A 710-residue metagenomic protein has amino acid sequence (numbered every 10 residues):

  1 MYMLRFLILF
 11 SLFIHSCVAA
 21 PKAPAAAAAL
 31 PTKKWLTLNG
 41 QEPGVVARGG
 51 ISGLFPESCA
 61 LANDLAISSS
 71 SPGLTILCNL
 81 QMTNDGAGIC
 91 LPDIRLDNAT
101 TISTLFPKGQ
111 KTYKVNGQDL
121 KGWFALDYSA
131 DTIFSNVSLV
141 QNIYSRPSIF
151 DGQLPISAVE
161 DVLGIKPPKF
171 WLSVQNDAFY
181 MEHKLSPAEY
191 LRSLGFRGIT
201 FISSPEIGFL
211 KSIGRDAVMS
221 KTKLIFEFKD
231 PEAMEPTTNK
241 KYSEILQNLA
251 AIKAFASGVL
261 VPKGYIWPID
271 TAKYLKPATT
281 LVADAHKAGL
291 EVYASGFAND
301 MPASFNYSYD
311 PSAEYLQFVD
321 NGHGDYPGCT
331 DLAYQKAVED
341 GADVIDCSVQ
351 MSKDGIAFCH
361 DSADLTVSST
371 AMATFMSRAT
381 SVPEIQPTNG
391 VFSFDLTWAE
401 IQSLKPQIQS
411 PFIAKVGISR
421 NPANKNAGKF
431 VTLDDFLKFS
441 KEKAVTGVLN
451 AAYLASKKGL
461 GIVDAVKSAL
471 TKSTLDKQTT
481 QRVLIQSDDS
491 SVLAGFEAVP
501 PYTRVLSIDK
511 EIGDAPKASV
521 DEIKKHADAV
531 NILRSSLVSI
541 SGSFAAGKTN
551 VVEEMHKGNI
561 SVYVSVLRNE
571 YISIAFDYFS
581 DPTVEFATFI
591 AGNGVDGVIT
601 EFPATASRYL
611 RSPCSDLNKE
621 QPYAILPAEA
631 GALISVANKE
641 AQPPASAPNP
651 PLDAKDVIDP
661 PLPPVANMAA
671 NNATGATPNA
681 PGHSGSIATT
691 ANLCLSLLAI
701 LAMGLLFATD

Functional and structural regions predicted by a protein language model:
Y2-D710: Phosphate-group recognition and catalysis centered on beta-loop-alpha active-site segments
